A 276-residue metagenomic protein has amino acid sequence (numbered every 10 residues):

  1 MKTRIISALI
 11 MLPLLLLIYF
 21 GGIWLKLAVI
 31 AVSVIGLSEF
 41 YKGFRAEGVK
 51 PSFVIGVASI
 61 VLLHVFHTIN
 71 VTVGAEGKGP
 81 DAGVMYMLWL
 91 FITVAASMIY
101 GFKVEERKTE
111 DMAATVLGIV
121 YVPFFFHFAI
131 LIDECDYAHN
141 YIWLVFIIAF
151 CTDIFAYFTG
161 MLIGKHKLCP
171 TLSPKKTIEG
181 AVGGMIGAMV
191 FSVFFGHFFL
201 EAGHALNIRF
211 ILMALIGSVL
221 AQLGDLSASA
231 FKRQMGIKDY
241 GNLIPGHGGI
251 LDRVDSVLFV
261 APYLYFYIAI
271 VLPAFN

Functional and structural regions predicted by a protein language model:
M1-I216: Membrane-embedded alpha-helical bundles of polytopic integral membrane proteins
T152, V182, L251-F259: Membrane-embedded alpha-helical segments of transport systems, primarily multispan ion/solute transporters
A156-Y157, L162, S229-I237: Juxtamembrane interface at the ends
V219-A221: Hydrophobic, small-residue-rich transmembrane alpha-helices and their short perimembrane loops in multi-pass membrane
F231-K232, R253-Y263, Y267: C-terminal transmembrane helix pair
R233-S256: Interfacial loop-to-transmembrane junctions
F266-N276: Juxtamembrane boundary at the C-terminal end of a transmembrane helix
